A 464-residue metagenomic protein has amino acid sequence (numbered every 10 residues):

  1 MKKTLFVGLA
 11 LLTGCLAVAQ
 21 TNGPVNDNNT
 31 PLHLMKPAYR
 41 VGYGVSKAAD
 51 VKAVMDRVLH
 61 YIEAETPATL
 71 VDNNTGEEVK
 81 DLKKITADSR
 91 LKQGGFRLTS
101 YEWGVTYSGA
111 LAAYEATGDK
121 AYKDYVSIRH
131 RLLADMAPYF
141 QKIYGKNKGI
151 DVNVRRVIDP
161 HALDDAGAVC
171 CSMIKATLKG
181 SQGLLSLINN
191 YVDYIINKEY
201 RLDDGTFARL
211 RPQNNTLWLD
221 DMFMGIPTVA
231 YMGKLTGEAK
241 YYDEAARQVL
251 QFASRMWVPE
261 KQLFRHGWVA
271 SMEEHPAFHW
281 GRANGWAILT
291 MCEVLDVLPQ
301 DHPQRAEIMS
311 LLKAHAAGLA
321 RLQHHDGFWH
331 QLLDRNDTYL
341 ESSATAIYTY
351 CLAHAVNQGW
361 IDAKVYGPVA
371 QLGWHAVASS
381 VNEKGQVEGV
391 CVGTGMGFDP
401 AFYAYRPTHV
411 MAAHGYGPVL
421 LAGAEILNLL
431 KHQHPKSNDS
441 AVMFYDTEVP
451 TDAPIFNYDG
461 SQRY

Functional and structural regions predicted by a protein language model:
M1-N22: Bacterial Sec-dependent N-terminal signal peptides
T21-E102, A116, K123, L132-K179 (+5 more regions): CBM-like carbohydrate-recognition segments
E102, R129, D165, Y191 (+3 more regions): Hydrophobic/aromatic residues within well-ordered alpha-helical segments
G109-D119: A short, Lys/Arg-enriched amphipathic alpha-helix followed by its capping loop at the start of a domain
K123-S127, A134-W268, H275-A277, K384: Extended ligand-binding groove/face enriched in aromatic
L219-Q331, T338-T349, I361-G395, V410 (+1 more regions): Extended ligand-binding clefts on enzyme/binding-domain cores
